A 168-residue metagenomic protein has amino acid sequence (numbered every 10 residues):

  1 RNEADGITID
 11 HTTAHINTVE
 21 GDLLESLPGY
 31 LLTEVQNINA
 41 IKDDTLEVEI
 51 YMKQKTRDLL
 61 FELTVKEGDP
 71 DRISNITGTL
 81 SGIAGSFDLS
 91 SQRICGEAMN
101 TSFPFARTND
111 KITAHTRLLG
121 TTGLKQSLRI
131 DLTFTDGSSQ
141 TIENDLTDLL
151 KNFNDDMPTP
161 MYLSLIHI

Functional and structural regions predicted by a protein language model:
R1-A4, R72-N154: Tryptophan-paired
R1-Q54: Short, low-hydrophobicity acidic/polar segments
I7-E20, N144-P160: Glycine/proline-rich low-complexity spacer/linker segments in large multi-domain proteins
T45, T56-D58, I73, K125: A general secondary-structure signal for short beta-strands and their flanking turns/coil in non-transmembrane regions
T45-E47, D58-L60, K111-H115: Intrinsic-disorder/low-complexity, polar/charged segments enriched in Ser/Thr/Lys/Arg/Asp/Glu/Gln
Y51-K66: A short, Gly/Thr-enriched small/hydrophobic beta-strand-prone motif that recurs across taxa
G68-P70: N-terminal onset of structured domains
I166-I168: Conserved small/polar residues in nucleotide/adenosyl-binding loops
